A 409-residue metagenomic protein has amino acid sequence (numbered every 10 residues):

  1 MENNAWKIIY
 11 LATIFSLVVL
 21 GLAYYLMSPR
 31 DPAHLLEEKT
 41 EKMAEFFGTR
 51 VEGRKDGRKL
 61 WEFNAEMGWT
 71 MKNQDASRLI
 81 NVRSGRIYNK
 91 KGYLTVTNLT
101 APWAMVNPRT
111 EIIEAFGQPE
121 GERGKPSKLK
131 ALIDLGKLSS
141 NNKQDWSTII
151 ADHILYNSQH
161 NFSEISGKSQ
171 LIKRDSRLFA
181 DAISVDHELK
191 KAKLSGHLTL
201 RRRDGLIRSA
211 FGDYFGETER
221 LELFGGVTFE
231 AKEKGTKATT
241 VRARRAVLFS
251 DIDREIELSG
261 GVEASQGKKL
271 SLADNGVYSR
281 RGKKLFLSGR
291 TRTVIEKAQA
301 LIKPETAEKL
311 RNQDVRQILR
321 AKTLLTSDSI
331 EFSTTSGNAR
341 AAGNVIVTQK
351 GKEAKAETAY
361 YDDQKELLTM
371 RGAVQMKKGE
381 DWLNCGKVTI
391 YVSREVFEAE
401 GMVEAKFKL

Functional and structural regions predicted by a protein language model:
M1-L409: Mature-chain termini and adjacent capping regions
